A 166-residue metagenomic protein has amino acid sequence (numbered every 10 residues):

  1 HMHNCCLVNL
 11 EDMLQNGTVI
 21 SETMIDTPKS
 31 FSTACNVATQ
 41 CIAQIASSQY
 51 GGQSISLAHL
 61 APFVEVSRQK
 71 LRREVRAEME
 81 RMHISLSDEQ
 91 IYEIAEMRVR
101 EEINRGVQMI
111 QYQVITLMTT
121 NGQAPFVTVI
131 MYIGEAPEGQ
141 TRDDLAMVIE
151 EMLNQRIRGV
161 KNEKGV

Functional and structural regions predicted by a protein language model:
H1-V166: Catalytic alpha/beta active-site cores
